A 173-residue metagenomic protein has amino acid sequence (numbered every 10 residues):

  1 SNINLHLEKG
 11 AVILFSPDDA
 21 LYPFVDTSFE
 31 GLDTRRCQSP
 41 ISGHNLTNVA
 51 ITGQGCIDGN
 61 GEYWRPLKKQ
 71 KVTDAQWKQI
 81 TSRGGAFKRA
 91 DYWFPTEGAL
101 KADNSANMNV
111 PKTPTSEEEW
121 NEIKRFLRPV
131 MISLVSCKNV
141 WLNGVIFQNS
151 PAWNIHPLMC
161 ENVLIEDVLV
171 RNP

Functional and structural regions predicted by a protein language model:
S1-P173: Extracellular/periplasmic carbohydrate-active domains that bind, remodel, or depolymerize complex polysaccharides
